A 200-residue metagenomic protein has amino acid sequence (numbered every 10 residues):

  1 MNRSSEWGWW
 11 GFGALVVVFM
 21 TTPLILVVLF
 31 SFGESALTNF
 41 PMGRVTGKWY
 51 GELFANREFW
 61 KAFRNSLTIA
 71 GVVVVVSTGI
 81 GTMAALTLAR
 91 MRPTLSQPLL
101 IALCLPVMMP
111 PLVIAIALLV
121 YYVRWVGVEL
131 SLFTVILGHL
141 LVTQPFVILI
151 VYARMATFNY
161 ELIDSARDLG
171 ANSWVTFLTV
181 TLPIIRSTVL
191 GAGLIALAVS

Functional and structural regions predicted by a protein language model:
M1-E6, G71-L103, I116, V120-V123 (+2 more regions): Transmembrane-helix boundary motif in ABC transporter permease subunits
M1-V27: N-terminal signal-anchor/first transmembrane alpha helix
E6-W7, T68, R92-L100, F158-G191: Amphipathic cytosolic juxtamembrane alpha-helices at the membrane-cytosol interface of multi-pass membrane transporters
F12, F19-L24, I148-Y160, S173-S200: Transmembrane alpha-helices
T22-I25, L29, G79-M83, I116 (+4 more regions): Membrane-embedded alpha-helices of multi-pass transport/permease systems
T22-R57: Short membrane-interfacial helix/loop motifs at transmembrane-helix boundaries
T38, M42, G47, L112-V142 (+1 more regions): Membrane-interfacial helix termini and adjacent extracytoplasmic/periplasmic loops of multi-pass transporters
K61-N65, Y121-V147, R186-T188, G193 (+1 more regions): Loop-to-helix entry region at the N-terminal start of transmembrane alpha-helices in multi-pass membrane transporters
